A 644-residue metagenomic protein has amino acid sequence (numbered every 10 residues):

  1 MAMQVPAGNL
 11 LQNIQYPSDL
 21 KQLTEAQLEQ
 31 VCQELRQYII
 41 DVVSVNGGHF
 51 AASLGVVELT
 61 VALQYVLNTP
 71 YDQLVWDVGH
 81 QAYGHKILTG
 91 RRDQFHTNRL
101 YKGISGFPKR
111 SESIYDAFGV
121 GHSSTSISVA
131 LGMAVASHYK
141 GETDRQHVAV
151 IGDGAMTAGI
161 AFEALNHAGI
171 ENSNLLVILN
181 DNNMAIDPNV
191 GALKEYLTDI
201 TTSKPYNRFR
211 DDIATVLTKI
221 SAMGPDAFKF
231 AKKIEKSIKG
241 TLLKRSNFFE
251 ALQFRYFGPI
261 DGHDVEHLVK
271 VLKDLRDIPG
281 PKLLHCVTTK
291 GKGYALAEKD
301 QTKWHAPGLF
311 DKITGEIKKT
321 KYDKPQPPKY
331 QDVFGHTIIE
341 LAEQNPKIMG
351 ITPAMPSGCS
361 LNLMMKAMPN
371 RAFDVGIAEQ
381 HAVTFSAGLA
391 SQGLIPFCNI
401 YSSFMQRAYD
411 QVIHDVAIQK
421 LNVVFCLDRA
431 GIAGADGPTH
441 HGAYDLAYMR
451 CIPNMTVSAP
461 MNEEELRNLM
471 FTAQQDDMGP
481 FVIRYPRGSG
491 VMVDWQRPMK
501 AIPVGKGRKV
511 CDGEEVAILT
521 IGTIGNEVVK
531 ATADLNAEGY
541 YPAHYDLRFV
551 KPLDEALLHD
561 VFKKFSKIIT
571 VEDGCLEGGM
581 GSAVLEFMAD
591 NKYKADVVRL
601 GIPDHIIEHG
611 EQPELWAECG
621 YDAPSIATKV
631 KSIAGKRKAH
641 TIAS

Functional and structural regions predicted by a protein language model:
A2-L88, F248-Y256, D261-L268, K282-T288: N-terminal amphipathic, basic-rich helices that act as targeting or association modules
A2-V5, N183-F334: Long, well-ordered, tryptophan-enriched scaffold segments
H49-E171, Y330, I348, T352-P353 (+1 more regions): Cofactor-binding active-site loop characterized by glycine-rich and histidine/acidic residues
Q73, T289-M405, Q411-L421, M499 (+4 more regions): Non-catalytic terminal/interface segments that mediate subunit docking, oligomerization, and allosteric communication
Q94-I104, I170-M184, P205, A417-R429: A glycine-rich helix N-cap at a beta->alpha junction
A227-L296, N422-L427, L446-Q496, A623-S644: Structural signature of the thiamine diphosphate
L243, K270-K273, H305-A306, K329-Q344 (+4 more regions): Glycine-/acidic-rich phosphate or pyrophosphate-binding loops and their flanking alpha/beta elements
K312, I317-D323, G434-D436, T456 (+1 more regions): Peripheral docking tails and interdomain loops at the edges of cofactor- or intermediate-handling domains
